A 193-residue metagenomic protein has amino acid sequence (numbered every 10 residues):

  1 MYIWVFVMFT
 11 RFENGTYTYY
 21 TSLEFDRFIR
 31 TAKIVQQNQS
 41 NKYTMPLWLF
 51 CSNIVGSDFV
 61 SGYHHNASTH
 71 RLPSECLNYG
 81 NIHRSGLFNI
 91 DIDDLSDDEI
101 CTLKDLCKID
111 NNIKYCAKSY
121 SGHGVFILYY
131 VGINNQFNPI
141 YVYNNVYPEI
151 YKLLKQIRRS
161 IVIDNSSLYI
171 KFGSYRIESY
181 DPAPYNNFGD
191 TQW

Functional and structural regions predicted by a protein language model:
M1-G86: DNA replication initiation on ssDNA origins
M8, E13-T16, E24, S68-S96 (+1 more regions): DNA replication initiation modules
D26-I29, C101-K104, Y151: Generic detector of well-ordered alpha-helical segments enriched in charged/polar residues, highlighting helical
A32-Q39, C51, L106-N111, V146-I161: Hydrophobic, Leu/Ile/Phe/Ala-enriched alpha-helical segments that form helix-helix packing faces
I82, K108-I109, Y120: Intrinsically disordered, low-complexity regulatory regions enriched in Ser/Pro/Gly/Thr and acidic residues
L95-N111: Short amphipathic alpha-helix segments
N112-A117: A short linear hydrophobic-aromatic micro-motif
S119-L128: Short, conserved phosphate-binding/catalytic loop or strand-edge motifs used in phosphoryl-/nucleotidyl-transfer
